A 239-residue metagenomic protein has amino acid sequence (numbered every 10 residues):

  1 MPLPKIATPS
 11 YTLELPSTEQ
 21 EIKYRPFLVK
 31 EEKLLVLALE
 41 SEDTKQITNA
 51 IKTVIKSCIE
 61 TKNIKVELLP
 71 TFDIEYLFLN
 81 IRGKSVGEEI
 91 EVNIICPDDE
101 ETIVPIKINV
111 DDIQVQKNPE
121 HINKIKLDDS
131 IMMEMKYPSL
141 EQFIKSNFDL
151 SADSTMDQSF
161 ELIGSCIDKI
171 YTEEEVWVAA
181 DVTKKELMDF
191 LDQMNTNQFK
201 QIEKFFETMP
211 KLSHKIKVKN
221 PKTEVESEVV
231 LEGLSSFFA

Functional and structural regions predicted by a protein language model:
M1-A239: Long C-terminal interaction/binding lobes of large macromolecular proteins
